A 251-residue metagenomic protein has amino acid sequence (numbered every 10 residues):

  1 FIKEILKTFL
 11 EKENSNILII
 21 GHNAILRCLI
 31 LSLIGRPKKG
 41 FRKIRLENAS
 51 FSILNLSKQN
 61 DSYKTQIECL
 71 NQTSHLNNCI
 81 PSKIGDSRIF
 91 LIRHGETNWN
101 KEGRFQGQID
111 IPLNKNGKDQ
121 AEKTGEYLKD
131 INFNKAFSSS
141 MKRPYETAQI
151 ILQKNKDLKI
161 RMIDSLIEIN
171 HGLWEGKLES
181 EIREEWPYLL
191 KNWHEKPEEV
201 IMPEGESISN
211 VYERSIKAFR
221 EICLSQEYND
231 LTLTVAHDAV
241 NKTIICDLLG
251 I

Functional and structural regions predicted by a protein language model:
I2-K3, K118, M141, R183 (+2 more regions): Amphipathic, non-transmembrane alpha-helical scaffold segments
E4, E122-L190: Phosphate-coordination/substrate-recognition cap region in phosphate-metabolizing enzymes
T8-F9, E13-A24, I89, Y228-A239: Generic beta-sheet signal
L31-I92, K101, E126-Y127, I131 (+4 more regions): Acidic, low-complexity terminal tails and accessory targeting/binding regions of phosphate-metabolizing enzymes
Y63, L189-N210: Short glycine/proline- and acidic residue-enriched helix-loop micro-motifs that form flexible lids or anion-recognition
T97-D110: Glycine-rich N-terminal loop/short-helix segment of MobA-like nucleotidyltransferase
I109-G125: Short catalytic helix/loop segments, enriched in acidic residues and glycine and frequently bearing histidine
